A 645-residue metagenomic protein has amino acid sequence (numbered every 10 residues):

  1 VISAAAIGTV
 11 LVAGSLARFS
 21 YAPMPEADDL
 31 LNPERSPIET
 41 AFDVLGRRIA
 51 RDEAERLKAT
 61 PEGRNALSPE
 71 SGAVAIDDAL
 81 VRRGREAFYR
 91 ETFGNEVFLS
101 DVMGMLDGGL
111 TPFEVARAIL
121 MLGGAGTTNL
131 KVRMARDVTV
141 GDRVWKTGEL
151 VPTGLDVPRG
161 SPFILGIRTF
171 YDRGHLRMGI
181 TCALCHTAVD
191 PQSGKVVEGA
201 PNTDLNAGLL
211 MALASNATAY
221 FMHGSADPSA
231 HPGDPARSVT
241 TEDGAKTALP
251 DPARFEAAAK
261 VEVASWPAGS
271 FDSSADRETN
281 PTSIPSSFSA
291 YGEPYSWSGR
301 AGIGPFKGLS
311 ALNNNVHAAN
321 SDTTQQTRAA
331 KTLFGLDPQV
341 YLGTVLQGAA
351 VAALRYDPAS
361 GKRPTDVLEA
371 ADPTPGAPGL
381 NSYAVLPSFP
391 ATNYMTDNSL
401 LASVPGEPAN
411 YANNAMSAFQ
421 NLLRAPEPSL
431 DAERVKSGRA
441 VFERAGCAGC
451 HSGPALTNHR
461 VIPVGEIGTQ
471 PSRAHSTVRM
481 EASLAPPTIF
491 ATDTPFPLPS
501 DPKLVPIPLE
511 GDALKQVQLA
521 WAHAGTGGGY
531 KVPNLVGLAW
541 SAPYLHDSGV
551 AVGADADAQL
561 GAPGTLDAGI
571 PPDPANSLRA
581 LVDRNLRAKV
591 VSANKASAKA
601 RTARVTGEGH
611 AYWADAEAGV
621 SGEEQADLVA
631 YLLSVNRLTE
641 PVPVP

Functional and structural regions predicted by a protein language model:
V1-P645: Periplasmic c-type cytochrome electron-transfer domains
